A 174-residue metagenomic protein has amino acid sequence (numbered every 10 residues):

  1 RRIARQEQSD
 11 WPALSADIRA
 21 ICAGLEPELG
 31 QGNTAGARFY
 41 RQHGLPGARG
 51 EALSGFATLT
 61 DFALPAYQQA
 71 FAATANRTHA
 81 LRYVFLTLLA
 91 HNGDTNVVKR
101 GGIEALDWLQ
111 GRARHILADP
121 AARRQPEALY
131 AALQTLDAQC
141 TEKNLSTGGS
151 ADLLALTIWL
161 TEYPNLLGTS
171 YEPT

Functional and structural regions predicted by a protein language model:
R1-A138, E142, T161-T174: Phosphate-rich cofactor/ligand-interacting catalytic cores and adjacent structured alpha/beta frameworks
K143-I158: Conserved phosphate/anionic-ligand binding catalytic regions in large, soluble enzymes, centered on
